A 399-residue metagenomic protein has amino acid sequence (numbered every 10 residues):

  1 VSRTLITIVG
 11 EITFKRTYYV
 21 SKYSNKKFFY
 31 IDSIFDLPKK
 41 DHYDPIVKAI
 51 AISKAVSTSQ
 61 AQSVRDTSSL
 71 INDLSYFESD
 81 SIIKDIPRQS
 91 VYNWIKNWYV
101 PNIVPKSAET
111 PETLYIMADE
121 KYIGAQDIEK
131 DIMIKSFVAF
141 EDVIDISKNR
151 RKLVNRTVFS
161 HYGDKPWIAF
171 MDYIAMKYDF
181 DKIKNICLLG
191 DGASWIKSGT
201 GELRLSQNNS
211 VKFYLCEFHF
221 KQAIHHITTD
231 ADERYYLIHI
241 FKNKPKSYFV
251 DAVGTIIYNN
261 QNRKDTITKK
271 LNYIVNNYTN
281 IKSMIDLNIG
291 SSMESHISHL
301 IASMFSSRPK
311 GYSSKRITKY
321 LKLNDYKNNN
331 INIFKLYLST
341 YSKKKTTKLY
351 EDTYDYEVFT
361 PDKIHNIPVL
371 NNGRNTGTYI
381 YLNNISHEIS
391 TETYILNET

Functional and structural regions predicted by a protein language model:
T4, G10-A49, Y76-C187, S194 (+5 more regions): RNase H-like nuclease fold core
P45-Q60: Positively charged, polyanion-binding regions of nucleic-acid-associated proteins
K54, L74, M304-R308: Alpha-helix C-capping/helix-to-loop hinge sites
S57-L74: Short, charged amphipathic recognition helices of the HTH superfamily and cognate SANT/SANTA-like modules
A61-V64, D164, I168, T268-L271: Hydrophobic faces of stable alpha-helices that mediate helix-helix packing
S68, N72, D172, G201-L205: Class I S-adenosyl-L-methionine
M176-T399: Acidic/histidine-rich catalytic cores and adjacent linkers of DNA breakage/strand-transfer/modification proteins
